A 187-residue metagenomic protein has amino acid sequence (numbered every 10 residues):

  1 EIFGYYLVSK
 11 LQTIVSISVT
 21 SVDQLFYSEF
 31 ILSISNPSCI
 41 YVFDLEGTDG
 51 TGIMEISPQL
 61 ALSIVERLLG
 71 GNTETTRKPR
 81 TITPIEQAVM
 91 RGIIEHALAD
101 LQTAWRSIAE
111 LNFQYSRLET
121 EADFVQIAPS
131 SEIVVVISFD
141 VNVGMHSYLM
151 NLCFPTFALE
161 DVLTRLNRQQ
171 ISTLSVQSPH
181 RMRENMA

Functional and structural regions predicted by a protein language model:
E1-A187: N-terminal auxiliary interaction/assembly segments of multi-subunit proteins
